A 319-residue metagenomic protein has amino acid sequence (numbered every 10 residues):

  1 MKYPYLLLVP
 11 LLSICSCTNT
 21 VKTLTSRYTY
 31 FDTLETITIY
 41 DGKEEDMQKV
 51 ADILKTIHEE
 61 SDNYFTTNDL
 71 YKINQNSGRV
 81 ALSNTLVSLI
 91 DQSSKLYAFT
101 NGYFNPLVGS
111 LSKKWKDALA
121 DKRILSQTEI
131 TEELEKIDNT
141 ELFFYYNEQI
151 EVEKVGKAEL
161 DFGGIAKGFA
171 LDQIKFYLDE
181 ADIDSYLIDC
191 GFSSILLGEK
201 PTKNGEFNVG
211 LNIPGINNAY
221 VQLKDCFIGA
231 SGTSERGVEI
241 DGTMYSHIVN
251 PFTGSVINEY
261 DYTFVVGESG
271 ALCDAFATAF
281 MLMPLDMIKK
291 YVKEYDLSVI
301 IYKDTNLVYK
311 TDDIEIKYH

Functional and structural regions predicted by a protein language model:
Y3-L6, I14-H319: Mature catalytic core of soluble alpha/beta enzymes
